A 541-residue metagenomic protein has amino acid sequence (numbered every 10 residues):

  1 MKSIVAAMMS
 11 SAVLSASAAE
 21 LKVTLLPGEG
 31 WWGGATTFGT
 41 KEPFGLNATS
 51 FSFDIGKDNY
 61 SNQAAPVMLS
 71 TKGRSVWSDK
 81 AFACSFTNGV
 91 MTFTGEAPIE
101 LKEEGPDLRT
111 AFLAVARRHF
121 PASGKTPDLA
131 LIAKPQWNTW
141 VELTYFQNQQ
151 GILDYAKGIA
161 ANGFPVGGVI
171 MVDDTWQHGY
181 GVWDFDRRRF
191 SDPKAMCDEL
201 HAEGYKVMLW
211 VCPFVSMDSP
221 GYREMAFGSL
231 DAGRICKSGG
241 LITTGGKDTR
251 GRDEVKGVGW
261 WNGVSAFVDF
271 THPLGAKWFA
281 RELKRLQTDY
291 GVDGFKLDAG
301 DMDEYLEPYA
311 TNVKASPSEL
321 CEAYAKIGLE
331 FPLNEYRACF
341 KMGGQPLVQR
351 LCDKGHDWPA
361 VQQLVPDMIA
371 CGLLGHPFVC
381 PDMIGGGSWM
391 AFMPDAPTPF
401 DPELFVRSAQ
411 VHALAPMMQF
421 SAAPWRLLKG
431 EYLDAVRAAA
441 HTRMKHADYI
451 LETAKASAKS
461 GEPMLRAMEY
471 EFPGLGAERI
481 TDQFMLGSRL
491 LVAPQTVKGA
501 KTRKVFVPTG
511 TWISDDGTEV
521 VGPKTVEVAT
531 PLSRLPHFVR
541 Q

Functional and structural regions predicted by a protein language model:
M1-V5: Bacterial N-terminal signal peptides that target proteins for export
A6-A12: Bacterial N-terminal signal peptides
L14-A18: Sec/Tat signal peptide C-region and signal peptidase I cleavage site
A19-R540: Catalytic-domain carbohydrate-binding cleft regions of carbohydrate-active enzymes
